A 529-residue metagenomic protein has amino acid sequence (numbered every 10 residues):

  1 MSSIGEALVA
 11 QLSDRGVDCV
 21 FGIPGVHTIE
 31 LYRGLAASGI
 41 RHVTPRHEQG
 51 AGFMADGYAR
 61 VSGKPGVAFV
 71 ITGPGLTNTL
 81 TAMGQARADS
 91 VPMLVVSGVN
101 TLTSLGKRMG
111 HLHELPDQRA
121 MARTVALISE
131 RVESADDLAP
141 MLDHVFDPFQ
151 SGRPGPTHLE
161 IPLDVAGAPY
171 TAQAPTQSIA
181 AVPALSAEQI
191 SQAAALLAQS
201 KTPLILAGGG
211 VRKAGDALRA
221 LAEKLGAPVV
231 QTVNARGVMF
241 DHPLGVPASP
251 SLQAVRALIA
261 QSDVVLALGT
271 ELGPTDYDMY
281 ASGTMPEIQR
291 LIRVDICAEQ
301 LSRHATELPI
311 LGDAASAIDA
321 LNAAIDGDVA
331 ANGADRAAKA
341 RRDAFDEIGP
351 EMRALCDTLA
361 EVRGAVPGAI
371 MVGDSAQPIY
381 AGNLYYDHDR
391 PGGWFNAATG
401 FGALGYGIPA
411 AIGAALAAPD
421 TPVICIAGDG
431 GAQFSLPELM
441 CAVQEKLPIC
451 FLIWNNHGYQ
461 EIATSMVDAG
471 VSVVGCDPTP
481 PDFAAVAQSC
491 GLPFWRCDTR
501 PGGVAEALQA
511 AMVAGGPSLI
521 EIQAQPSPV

Functional and structural regions predicted by a protein language model:
M1-I325, E361, C441, P448-F451: N-terminal alpha/beta PP-like core and its mobile active-site loop of ThDP/TPP-dependent enzymes
G5-L8, S13, I23-A36, A337-A418: Active-site diphosphate/adenylate-binding microenvironment
H47, K107, H111-L112, A180-Q192 (+7 more regions): A general structural motif
S104, R108-H113, I259, L301-S302 (+3 more regions): Thiamine diphosphate
T124-R131, T176, R336-G349, C490-L492: Short glycine/proline- and acidic residue-enriched helix-loop micro-motifs that form flexible lids or anion-recognition
D136, A172, E287-S375, R496-V529: Phosphate/pyrophosphate-binding active-site segments
L268, V294, G373, G428-D429 (+1 more regions): Active-site flanking residues adjacent to catalytic metal/cofactor-binding acidic residues
